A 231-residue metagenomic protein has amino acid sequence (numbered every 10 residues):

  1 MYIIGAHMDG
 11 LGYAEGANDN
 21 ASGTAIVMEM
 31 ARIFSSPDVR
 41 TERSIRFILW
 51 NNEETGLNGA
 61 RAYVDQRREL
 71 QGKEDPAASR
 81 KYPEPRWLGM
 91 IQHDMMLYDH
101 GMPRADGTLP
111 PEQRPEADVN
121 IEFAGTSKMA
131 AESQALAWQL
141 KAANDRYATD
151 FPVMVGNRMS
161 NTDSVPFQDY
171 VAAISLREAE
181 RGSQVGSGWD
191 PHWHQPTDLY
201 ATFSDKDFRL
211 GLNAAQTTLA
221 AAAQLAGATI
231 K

Functional and structural regions predicted by a protein language model:
M1-Y2, A14-N18, L57-R61, G101-A105 (+1 more regions): Short, solvent-exposed loop/turn and secondary-structure capping segments
Y2-I4, I91: Residue-level marker for buried hydrophobic side chains located in beta-strands that build the well-ordered beta-sheet
I4-L57, T218: Alpha-helical metal-binding/catalytic segments enriched in His/Glu/Asp
E15-S22, K128, K206-L210: Short alpha-helix boundary/capping segments
T24-R32, R61, D65, W138-A142 (+4 more regions): Solvent-exposed, polar/charged alpha-helical surfaces in well-ordered, non-transmembrane soluble domains, broadly
V39-T41, P85, R209-N213: A short, structured beta-strand-centered segment in the mid-to-C-terminal lobe of catalytic cores from group-transfer
W50-D163, Y170-A173: Metal-dependent peptidase/peptidase-like ectodomains
D99-G125, M154-K231: Active-site-adjacent mobile loop/cap segments within catalytic or ligand-binding domains
